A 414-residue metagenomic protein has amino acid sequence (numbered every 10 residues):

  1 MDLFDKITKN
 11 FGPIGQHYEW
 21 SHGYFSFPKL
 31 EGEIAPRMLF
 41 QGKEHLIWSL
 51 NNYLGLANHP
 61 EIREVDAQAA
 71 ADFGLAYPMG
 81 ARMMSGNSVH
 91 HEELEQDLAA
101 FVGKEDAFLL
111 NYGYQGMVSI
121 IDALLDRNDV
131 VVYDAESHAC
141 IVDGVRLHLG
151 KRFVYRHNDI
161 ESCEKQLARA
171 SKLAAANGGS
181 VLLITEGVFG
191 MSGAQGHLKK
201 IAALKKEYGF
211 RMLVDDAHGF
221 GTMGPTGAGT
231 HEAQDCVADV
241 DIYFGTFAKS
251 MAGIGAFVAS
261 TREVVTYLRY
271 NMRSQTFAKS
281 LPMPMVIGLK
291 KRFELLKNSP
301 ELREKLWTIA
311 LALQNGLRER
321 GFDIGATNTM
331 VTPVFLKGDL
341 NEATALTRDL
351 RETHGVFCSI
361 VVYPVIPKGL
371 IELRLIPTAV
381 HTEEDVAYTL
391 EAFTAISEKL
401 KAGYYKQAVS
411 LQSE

Functional and structural regions predicted by a protein language model:
K9-A76, F210: N-terminal "arm"/small-domain region of PLP-dependent enzymes with the aminotransferase-like
S26, R303-L311, E319-H354, P377-A379 (+1 more regions): Conserved PLP-binding catalytic core of the aspartate aminotransferase-like
P60, E64, Q68, D72 (+4 more regions): PLP-dependent enzyme catalytic core of the Aspartate aminotransferase-like
E64-Y112: Conserved N-terminal alpha-helix of the aminotransferase class I/II PLP-enzyme fold
I120-A139, I160, E164: Conserved PLP-anchoring active-site segment centered on the Schiff-base-forming lysine
F153, H157-V214: Active-site phosphate-binding strand-loop segment of PLP-dependent enzymes
E232-Y267: Active-site PLP attachment segment
P284-E304, N315-R318, K337-G338: Amphipathic alpha-helix from the class-I
